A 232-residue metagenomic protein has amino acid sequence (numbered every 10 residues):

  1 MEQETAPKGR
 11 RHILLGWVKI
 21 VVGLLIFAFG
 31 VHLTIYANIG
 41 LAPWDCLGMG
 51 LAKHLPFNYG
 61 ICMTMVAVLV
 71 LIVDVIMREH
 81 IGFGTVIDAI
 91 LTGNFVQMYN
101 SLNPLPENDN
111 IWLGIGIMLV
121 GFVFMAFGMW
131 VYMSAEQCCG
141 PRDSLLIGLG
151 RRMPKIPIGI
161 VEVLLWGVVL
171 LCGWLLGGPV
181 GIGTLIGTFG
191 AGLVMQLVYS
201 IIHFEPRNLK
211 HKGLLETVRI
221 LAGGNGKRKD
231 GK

Functional and structural regions predicted by a protein language model:
E2-G231: Core subunits and conserved enzymes of cellular information-processing and envelope-translocation systems across
